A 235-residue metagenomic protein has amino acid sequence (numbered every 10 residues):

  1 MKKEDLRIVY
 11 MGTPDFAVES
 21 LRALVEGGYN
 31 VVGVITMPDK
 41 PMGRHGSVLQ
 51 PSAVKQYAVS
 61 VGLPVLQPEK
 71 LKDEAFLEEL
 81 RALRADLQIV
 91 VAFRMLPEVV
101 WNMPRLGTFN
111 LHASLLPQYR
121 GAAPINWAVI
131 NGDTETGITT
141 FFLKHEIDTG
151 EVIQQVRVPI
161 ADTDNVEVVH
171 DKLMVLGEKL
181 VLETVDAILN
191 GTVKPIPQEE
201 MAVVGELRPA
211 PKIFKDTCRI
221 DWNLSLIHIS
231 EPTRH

Functional and structural regions predicted by a protein language model:
K2-H45: N-terminal Rossmann-like dinucleotide-binding module
V18, P51, D73-L77, R94 (+1 more regions): Structural motif corresponding to alpha-helix initiation and N-cap regions
G27, L87-L207: Donor/substrate-binding cores of folate-linked one-carbon enzymes
V32-V34, P64-L83, Q88, M95-L111: Internal alpha/beta domain cores that form substrate/cofactor-binding pockets in large enzymes and binding proteins
K40-V59: N-terminal beta-loop-helix "entrance" segment that forms/cooperates in small-molecule cofactor or anionic ligand
P211-S225: Acyl-group handling in specialized metabolite and lipid biosynthesis
I227-H235: Conserved small/polar residues in nucleotide/adenosyl-binding loops
